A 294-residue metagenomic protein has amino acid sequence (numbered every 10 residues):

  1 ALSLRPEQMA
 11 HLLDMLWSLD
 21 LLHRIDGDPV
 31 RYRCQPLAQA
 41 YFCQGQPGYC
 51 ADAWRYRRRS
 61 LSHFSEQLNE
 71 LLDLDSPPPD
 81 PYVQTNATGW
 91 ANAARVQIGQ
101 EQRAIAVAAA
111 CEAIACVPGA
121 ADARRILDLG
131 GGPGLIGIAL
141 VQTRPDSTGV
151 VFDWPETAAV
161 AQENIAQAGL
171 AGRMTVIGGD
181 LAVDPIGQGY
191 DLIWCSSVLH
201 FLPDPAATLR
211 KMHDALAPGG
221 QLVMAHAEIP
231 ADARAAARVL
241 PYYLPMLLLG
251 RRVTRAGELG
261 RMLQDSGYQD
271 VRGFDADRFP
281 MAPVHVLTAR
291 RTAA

Functional and structural regions predicted by a protein language model:
A10, M15-A121: Conserved Class I S-adenosyl-L-methionine-dependent methyltransferase catalytic core
R125-L127, L135-V183: Class I SAM-dependent methyltransferase SAM/SAH-binding core
G132: Conserved glycine-rich SAM-binding loop
A182-I193: A short acidic, Gly/Pro-enriched loop at the edge of an enzyme's catalytic core that lines a small-molecule cofactor
D191-D204: A short SAM/SAH-binding and catalytic strip from SAM-dependent methyltransferases
A206-P218: A short glycine-rich, Lys/Arg-flanked "PGG" loop and its adjoining helix->strand segment in the class I
V223-S266, D270-A276: C-terminal alpha-helical "lid/dimerization" subdomain adjacent to the S-adenosyl-L-methionine
S266-A294: Core SAM-dependent methyltransferase catalytic element
